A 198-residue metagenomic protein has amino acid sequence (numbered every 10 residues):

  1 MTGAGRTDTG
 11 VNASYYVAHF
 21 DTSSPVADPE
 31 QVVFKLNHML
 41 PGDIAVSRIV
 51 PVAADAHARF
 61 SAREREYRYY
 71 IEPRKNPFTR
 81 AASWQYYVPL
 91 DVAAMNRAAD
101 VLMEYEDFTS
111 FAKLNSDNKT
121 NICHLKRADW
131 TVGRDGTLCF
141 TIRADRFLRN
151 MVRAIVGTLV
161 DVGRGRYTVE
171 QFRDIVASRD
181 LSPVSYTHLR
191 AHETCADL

Functional and structural regions predicted by a protein language model:
M1-S23, D55: Short, charge-patterned binding micro-sites
V26-Q31: Short, conserved charged micro-motifs
I44, I49-R143: Non-catalytic RNA-recognition surface used by pseudouridine synthases
H57-A58, S182-Y186: Short proline/glycine-enriched turn/loop segments at secondary-structure junctions
Y67-Y69, M151-V156: Active-site-proximal alpha-helical segments within enzyme catalytic domains
R146: Glycine-rich phosphate/pyrophosphate-binding beta-alpha loops
I155-Y167: A hydrophobic, small-residue-rich beta->alpha segment in the mid-to-C-terminal subdomain of diverse proteins
T187-T194: Conserved small/polar residues in nucleotide/adenosyl-binding loops
